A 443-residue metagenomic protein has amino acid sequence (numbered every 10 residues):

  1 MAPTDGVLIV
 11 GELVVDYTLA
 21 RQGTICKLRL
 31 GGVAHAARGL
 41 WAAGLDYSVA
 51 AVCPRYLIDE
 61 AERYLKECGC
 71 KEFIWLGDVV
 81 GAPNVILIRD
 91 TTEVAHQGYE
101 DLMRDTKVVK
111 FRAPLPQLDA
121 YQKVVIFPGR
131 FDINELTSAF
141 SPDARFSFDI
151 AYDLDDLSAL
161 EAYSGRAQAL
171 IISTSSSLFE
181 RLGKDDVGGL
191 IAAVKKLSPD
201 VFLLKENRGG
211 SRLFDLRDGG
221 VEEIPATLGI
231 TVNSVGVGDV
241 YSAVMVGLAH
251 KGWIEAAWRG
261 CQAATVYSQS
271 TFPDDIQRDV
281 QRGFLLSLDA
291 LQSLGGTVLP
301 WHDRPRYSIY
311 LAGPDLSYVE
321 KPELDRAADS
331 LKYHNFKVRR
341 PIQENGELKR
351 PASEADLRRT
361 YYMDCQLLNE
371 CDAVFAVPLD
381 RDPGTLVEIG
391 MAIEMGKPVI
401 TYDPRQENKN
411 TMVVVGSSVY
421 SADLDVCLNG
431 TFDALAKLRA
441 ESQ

Functional and structural regions predicted by a protein language model:
A2, V187-R304: Conserved phosphate-binding/catalytic region of the ribokinase-like
T4-G6, V14-K27, A42-V125, T137-A144 (+1 more regions): Conserved N-terminal subdomain of the carbohydrate kinase-like
G31-A43, I389-G390: Histidine-anchored nucleotide/phosphate-binding helix
K66-L76, E255-W258, T265-K332, P341-G346: Charged C-terminal helix
F73-G77, S417-K437: Short acidic-hydrophobic, aromatic-tinged amphipathic segments that line or gate anion-handling sites
F140-F146, I150-V221: Conserved phosphate/ATP/ADP-binding segment of small-molecule kinases
L154-A162, P404-V415: Short, glycine/polar-rich helix-capping loops at beta-to-alpha or helix-loop-helix junctions that flank or form
L367-L386: Conserved beta-strand-loop-alpha-helix hinge of the TIR/SEFIR fold
